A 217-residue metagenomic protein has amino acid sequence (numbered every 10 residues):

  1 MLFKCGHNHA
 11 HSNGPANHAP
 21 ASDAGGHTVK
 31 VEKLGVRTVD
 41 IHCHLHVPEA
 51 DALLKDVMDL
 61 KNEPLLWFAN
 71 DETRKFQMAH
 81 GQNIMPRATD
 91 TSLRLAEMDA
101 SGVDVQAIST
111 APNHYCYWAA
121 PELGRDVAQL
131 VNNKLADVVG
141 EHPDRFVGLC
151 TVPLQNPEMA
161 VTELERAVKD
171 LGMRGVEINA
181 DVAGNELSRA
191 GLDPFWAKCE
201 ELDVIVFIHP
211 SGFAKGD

Functional and structural regions predicted by a protein language model:
M1-D217: Helix-coil boundary/capping segments in enzymes
